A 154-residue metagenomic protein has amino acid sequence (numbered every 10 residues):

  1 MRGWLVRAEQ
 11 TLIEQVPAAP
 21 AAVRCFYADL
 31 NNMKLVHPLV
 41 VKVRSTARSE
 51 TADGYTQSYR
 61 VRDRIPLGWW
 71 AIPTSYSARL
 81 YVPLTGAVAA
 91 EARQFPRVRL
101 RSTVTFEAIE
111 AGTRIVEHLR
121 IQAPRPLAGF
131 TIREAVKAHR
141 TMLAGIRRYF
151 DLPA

Functional and structural regions predicted by a protein language model:
M1-T56: Hydrophobic ligand-binding cavity/cleft-lining segments
R2-G3, D63-S75, R97, Q122-T141: Alpha-helical membrane-targeting segments
E9-T11, A71-S77, V98-T103: Short, surface-exposed coil-to-beta transition loops
V16-A18, D63-L67, L80-L84, P96-V98 (+2 more regions): Beta-strand elements of well-folded, non-transmembrane domains
P17-P20, R48-G54, Y81-G86, T105-R114: A short, structured loop/turn motif at beta-sheet edges
S45-R93, G145-P153: Glycine-rich portal/gate segments that line the openings of hydrophobic small-molecule binding cavities
E91-K137: Beta-strand/loop substructures that line and gate deep hydrophobic ligand-binding cavities in soluble
